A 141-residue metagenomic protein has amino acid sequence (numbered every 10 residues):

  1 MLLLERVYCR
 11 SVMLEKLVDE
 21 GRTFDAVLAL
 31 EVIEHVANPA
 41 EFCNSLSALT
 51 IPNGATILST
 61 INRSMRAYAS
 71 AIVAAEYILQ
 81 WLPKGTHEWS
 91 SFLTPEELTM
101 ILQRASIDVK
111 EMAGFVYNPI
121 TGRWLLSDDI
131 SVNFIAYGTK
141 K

Functional and structural regions predicted by a protein language model:
M1-Y68, P95-L98, A136-K140: Conserved SAM-binding loop
Y8-R10, K110-A113: General small-molecule cofactor/ligand-binding pocket signal
T60, Y77-E97: Acceptor-substrate binding/catalytic loop of class I
R63, V116-Y117: Short, solvent-exposed loop/turn segments at secondary-structure junctions
R66, P119-T121: Generic structural signal for helix capping and beta-alpha/helix-loop junctions
A67-I78: Short, flexible, mixed-charge acidic loops at enzyme active sites
W89-M112: Short alpha-helix
G122-K141: Core SAM-dependent methyltransferase catalytic element
